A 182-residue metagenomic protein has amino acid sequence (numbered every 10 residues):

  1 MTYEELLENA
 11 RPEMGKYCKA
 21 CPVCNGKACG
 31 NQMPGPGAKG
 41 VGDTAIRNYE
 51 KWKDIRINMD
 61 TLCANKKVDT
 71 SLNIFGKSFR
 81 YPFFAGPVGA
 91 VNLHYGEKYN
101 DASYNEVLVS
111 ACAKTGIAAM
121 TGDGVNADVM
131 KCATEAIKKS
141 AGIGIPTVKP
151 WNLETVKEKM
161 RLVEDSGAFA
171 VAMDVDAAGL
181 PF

Functional and structural regions predicted by a protein language model:
T2-F79: An N-cap/entry alpha-helix motif that binds or orients negatively charged groups
K67-G76, N105-L108, G122-E135, K159: Short, charged beta->alpha transition segments
T70, F83-G86, I117-G122, G142-V148 (+1 more regions): Hydrophobic faces of well-ordered beta-strands that scaffold small-molecule active sites in alpha/beta enzyme cores
I74-D123: Active-site cofactor/substrate anionic-group-binding motifs, chiefly glycine- and Lys/Arg-rich phosphate-binding loops
K77-S78, K114, C132-A141, R161-G167: Acidic (Asp/Glu)-rich catalytic clusters
R80, N100-V107, A127-K139, E154-T155 (+1 more regions): N-terminal active-site wall of soluble small-molecule enzyme domains
V88-A90, G124, K149-W151, D176-A178: Active-site beta-loop-alpha junctions enriched in small/polar residues
V109-S110, K139, W151-F182: Alpha/beta enzyme core
